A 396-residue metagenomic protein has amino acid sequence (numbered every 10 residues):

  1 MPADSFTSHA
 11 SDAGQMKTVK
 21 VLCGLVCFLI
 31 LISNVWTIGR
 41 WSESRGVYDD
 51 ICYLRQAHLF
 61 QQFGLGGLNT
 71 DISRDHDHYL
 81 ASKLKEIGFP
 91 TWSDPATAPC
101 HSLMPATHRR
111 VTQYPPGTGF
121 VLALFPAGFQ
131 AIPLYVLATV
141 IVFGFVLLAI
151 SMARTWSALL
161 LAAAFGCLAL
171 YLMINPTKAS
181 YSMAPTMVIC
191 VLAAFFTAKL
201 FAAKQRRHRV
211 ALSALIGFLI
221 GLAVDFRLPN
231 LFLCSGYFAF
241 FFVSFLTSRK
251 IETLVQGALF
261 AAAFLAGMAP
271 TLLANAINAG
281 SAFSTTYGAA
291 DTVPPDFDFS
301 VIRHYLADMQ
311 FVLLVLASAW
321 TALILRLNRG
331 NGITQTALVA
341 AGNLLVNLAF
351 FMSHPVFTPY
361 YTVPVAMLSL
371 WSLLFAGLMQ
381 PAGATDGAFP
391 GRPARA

Functional and structural regions predicted by a protein language model:
W36, N230-L231, V243, T247 (+1 more regions): Membrane-lumen/periplasm interface segments of specific transmembrane helices in polyprenyl phosphate-linked
Y48, L134-V140, L160-T197, A223-L233 (+1 more regions): Multi-pass, polyprenyl lipid-linked donor-dependent membrane glycosyltransferases
Q62-G117, L122-F125: Interfacial juxtamembrane loops and adjacent helix segments that form the catalytic/substrate-binding surfaces
L124, A131-S157, V191-F196, I324-R326: Transmembrane-helix motifs of polytopic, lipid-linked glycan transferases
T139-I150, F242-T247, Q310-T334, A340 (+2 more regions): Hydrophobic, aromatic-rich transmembrane alpha-helices and their immediate juxtamembrane boundary segments
V146-Y171, V188, R206-R209, T336-L338: Transmembrane-helix signature of polytopic, membrane-embedded enzymes that assemble or transfer cell-envelope glycans
L148-I150, A169, P185-Q205, L212-I220 (+2 more regions): Specific aromatic-rich, kink-prone transmembrane helix
V210-R227, F238, L265-A266, N347: Membrane-interface alpha helices of multi-pass inner-membrane proteins
